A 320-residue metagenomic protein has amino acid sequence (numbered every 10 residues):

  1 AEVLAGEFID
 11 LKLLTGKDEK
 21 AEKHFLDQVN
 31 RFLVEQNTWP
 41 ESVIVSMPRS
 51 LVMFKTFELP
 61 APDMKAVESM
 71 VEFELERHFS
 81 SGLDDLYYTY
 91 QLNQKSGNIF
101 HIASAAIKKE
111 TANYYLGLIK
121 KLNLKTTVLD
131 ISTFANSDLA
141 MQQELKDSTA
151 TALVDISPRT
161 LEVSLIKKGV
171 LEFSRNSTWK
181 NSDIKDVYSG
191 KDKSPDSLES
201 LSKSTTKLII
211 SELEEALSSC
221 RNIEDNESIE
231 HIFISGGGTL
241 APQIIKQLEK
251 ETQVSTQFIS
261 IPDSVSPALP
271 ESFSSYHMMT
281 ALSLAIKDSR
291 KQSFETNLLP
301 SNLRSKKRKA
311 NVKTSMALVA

Functional and structural regions predicted by a protein language model:
A1-A320: Hydrophobic/aromatic-enriched cytosolic interaction surfaces used to assemble or bind macromolecules
